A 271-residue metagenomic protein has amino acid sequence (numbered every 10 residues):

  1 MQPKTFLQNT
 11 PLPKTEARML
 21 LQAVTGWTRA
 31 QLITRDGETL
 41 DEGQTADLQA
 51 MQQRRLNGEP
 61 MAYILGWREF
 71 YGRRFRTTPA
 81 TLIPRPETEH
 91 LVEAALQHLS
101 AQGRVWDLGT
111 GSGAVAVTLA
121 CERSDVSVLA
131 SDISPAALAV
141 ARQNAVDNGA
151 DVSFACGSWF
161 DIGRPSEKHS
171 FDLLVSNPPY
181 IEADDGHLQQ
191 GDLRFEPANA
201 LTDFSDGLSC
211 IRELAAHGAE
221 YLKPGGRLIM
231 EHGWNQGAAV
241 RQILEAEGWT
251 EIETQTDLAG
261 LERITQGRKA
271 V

Functional and structural regions predicted by a protein language model:
M1-E16: Non-catalytic nucleic-acid substrate-recognition regions in nucleic-acid-modifying enzymes
Q22-Q97: Conserved AdoMet
E87-H187, L193, E213: Conserved SAM/SAH cofactor-binding pocket of Class I
S131-L138, Q190-K223, R227, H232-N235: Glycine-rich S-adenosyl-L-methionine
A145, G218, L244: Conserved hydrophobic residues forming the short capping helix/wall of the S-adenosyl-L-methionine
C156-G157, H232, T256: Short loop/edge segments at beta-strand edges and connector loops that shape dinucleotide/nucleotide cofactor-binding
W234-E245: Short alpha-helix
I243-V271: Core SAM-dependent methyltransferase catalytic element
